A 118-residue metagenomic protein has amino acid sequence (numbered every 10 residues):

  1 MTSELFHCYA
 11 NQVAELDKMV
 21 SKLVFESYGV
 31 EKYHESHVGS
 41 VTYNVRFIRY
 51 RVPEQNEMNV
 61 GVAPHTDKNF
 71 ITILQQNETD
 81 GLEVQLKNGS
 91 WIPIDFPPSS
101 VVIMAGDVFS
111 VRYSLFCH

Functional and structural regions predicted by a protein language model:
M1-H118: Peripheral, non-catalytic segments flanking oxidoreductase cores
